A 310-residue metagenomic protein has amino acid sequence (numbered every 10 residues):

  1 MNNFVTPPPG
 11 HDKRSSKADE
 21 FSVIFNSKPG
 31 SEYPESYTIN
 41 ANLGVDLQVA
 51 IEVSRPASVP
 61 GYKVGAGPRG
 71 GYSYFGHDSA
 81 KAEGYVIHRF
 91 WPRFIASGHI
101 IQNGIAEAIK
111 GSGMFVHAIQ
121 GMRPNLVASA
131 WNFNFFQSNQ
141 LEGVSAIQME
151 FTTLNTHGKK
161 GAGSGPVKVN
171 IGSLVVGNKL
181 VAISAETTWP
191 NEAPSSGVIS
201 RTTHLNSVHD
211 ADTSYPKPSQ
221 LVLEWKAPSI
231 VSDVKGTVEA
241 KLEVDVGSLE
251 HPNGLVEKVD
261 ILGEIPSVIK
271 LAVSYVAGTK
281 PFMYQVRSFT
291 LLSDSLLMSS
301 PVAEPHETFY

Functional and structural regions predicted by a protein language model:
M1-Y310: Structured soluble/peripheral alpha/beta segments that form catalytic or ligand/cofactor-binding pockets
